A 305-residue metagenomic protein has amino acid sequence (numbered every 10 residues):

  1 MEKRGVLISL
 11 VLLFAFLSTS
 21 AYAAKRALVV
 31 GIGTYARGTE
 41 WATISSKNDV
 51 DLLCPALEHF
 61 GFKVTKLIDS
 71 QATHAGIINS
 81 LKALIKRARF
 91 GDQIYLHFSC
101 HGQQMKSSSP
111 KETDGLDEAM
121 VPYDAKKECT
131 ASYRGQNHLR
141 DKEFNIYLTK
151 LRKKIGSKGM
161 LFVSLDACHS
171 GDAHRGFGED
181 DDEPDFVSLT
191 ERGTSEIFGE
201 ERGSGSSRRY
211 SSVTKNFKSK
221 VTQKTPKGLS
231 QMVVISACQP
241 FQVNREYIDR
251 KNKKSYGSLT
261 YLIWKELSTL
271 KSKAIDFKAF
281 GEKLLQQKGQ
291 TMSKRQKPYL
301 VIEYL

Functional and structural regions predicted by a protein language model:
M1-I8: Bacterial N-terminal signal peptides that target proteins for export
S9-L17: Bacterial N-terminal signal peptides
T19-L305: Cysteine endopeptidase catalytic domains of the caspase/legumain-like
